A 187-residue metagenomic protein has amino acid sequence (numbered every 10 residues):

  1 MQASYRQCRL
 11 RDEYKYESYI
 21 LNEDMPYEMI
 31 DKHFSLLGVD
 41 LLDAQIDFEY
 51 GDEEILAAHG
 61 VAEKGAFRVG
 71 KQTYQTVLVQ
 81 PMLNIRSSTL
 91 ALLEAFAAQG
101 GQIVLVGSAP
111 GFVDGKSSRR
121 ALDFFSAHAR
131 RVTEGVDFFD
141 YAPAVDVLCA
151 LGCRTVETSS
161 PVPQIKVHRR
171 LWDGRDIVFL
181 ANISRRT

Functional and structural regions predicted by a protein language model:
M1-T187: Carbohydrate-binding surfaces of carbohydrate-active enzymes
